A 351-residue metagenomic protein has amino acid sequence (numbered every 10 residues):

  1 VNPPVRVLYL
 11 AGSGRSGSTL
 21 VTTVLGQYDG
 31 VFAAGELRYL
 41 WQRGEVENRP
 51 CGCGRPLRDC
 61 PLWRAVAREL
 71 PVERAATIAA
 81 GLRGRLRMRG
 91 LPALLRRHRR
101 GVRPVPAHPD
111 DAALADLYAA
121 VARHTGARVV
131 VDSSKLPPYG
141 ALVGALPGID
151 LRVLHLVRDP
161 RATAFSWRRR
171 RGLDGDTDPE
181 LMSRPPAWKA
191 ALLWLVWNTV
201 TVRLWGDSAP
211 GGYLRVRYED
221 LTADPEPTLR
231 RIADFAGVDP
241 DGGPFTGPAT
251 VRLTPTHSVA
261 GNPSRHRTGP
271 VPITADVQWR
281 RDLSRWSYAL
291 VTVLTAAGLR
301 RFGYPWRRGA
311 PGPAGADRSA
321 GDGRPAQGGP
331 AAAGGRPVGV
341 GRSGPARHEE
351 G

Functional and structural regions predicted by a protein language model:
V1-Y9, R99-P109, R168-D178, L195-G206 (+1 more regions): PAPS-dependent sulfotransferases, especially Golgi type II membrane carbohydrate sulfotransferases
G12-S13: P-loop (Walker A) phosphate-binding loop of NTP-binding proteins
G17-S18, I232: Conserved G/P- and acidic residue-centered "switch" motifs that form tight phosphate/ATP-binding loops in soluble
T19-G30: A conserved segment at the C-terminal end of the G1
A34-L37, P244: Catalytic beta-strand/loop signature of glycosyltransferases that borders the donor
G35, G44, G144, A164-R168 (+1 more regions): Short, flexible helix/strand-to-coil boundary loops that buttress conserved ligand/catalytic motifs in alpha/beta
E36-V130, D174-E180, P272: PAPS-dependent sulfation machinery
P92-P106, D111, Y118-G243, T254-T268 (+1 more regions): PAPS-dependent sulfotransferase catalytic domain
